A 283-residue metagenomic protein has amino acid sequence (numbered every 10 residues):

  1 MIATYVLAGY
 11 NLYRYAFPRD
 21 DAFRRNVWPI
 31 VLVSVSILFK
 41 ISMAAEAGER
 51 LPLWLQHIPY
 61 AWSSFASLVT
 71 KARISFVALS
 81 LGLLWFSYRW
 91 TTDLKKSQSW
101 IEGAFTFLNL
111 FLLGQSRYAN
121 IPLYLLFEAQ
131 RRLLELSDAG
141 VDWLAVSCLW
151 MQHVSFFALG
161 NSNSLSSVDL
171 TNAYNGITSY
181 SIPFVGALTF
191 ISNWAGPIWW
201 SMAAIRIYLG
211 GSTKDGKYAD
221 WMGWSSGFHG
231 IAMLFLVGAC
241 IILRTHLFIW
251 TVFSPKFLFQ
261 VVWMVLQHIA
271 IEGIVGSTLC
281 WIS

Functional and structural regions predicted by a protein language model:
M1-S283: Alpha-helical transmembrane segments of integral membrane proteins
